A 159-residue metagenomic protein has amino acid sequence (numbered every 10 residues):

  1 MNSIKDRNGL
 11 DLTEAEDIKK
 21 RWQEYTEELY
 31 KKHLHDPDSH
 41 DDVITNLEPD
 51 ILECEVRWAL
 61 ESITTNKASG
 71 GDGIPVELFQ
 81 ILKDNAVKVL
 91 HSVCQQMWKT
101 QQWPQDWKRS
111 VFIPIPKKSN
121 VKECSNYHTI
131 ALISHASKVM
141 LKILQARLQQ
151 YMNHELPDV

Functional and structural regions predicted by a protein language model:
M1-S125, A131, H135-V139, I143: Surface-exposed loop/turn segments and immediately adjacent short secondary-structure elements within folded domains
S125-N126, V159: Short acidic, glycine/proline-rich loop/turn micro-motifs
L141-K142, Q149-V159: Electropositive, glycine- and tryptophan-enriched low-complexity nucleic-acid-binding patches
